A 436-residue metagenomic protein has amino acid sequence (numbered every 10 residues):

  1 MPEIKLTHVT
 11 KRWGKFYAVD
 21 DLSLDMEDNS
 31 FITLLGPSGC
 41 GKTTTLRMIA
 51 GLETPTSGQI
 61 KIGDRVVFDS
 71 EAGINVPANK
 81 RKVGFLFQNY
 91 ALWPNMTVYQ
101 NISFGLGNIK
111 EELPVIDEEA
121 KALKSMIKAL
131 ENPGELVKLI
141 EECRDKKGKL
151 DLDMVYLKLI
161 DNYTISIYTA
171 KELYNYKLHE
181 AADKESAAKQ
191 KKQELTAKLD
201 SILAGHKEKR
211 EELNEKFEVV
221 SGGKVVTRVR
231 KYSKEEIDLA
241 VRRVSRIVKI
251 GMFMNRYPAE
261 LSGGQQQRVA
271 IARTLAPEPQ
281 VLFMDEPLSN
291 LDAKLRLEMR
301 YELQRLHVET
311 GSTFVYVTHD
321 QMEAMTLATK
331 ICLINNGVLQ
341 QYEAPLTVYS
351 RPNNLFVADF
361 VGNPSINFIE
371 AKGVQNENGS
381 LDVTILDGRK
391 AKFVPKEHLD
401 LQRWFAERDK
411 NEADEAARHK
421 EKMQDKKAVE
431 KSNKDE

Functional and structural regions predicted by a protein language model:
L35-P37: The feature captures the beta-strand-to-loop junction immediately N-terminal to the Walker
A50: Helix-to-loop junction immediately C-terminal to a conserved catalytic motif
G58-S70, E119-K124, K128-E131: Conserved ABC transporter NBD signature motif
V67-G84, N108-E111, V115-D117, I127 (+7 more regions): ABC ATPase NBD coupling module
M96-G105, K110, P114-D117, K121: Short coil-to-helix segment of the ABC ATPase nucleotide-binding domain corresponding to the Q-loop/switch region
Q100-F104, N108, T227-F356: ABC ATPase nucleotide-binding domains
V308, T313, T318-K426: Internal alpha/beta loop-helix hairpins
